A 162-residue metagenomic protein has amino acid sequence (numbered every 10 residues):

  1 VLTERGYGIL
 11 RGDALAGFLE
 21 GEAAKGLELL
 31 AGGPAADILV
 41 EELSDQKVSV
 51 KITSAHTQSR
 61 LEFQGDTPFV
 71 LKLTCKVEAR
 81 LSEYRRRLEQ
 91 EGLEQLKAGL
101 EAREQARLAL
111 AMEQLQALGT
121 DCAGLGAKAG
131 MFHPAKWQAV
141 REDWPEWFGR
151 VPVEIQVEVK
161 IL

Functional and structural regions predicted by a protein language model:
V1-L162: Membrane-proximal alpha-helical signals and transmembrane carboxylates
